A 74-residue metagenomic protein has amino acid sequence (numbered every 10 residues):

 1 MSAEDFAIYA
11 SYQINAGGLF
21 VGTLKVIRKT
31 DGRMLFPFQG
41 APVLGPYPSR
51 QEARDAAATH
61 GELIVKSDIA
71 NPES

Functional and structural regions predicted by a protein language model:
M1-E4, D31, L35, H60 (+1 more regions): Intrinsically disordered, low-complexity regions
M1-K25: Short N-terminal "domain-start" leader segments that mark the transition from disordered tails or signal peptides into
A7, Y12, K29, R33-L35 (+1 more regions): Hydrophobic alpha-helical segments with strong N-terminal bias
A16-A41: A short, structured beta-strand/loop element
P37-E52: A short, exposed loop/beta-hairpin motif centered on an aromatic-Gly-Thr core
P48-V65: A short, charged, amphipathic alpha-helix used as a generic interaction element across diverse proteins
